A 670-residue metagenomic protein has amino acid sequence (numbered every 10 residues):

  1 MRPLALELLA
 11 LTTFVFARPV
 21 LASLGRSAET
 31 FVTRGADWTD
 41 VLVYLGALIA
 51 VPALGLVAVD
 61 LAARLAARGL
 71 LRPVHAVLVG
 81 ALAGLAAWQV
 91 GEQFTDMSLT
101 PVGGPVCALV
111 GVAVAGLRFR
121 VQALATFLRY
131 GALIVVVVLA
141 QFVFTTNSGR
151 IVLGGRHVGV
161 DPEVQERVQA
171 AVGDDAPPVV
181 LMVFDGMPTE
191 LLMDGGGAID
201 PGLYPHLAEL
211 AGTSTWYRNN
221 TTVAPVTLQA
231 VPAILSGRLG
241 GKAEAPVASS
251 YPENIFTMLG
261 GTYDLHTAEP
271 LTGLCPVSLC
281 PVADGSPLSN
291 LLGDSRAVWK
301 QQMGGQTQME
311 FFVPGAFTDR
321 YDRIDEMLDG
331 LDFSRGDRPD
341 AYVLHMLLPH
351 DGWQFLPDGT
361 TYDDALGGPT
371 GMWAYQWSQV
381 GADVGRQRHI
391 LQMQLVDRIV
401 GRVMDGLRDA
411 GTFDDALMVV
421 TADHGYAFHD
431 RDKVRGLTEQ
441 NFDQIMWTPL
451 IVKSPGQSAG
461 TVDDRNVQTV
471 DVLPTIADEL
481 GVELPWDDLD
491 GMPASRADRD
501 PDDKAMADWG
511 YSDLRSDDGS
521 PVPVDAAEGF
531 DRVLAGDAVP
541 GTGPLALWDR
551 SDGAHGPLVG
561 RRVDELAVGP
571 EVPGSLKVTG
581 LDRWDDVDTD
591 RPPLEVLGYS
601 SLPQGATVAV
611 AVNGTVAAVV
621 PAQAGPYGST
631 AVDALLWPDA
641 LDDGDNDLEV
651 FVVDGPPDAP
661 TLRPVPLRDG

Functional and structural regions predicted by a protein language model:
R2-G670: Catalytic domains that recognize anionic headgroups
